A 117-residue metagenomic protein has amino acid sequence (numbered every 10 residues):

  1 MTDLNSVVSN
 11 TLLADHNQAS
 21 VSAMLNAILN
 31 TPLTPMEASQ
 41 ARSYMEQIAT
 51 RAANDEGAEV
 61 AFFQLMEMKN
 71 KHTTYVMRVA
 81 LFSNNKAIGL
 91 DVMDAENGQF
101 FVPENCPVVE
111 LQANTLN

Functional and structural regions predicted by a protein language model:
M1-A53: N-terminal trafficking/processing presequences and adjacent post-cleavage segments of proteins routed to secretion
M1-S6, E110-N117: Short intrinsically disordered terminal tails
N5, N26, N30, T34 (+4 more regions): A broad "ordered helical/assembly scaffold" signature
S9-N10, F62, E110-L111: Intrinsic disorder/low-complexity segments, especially N-terminal tails and targeting/processing regions
S39, S43-C106: Acidic, low-complexity, intrinsically disordered interaction modules
